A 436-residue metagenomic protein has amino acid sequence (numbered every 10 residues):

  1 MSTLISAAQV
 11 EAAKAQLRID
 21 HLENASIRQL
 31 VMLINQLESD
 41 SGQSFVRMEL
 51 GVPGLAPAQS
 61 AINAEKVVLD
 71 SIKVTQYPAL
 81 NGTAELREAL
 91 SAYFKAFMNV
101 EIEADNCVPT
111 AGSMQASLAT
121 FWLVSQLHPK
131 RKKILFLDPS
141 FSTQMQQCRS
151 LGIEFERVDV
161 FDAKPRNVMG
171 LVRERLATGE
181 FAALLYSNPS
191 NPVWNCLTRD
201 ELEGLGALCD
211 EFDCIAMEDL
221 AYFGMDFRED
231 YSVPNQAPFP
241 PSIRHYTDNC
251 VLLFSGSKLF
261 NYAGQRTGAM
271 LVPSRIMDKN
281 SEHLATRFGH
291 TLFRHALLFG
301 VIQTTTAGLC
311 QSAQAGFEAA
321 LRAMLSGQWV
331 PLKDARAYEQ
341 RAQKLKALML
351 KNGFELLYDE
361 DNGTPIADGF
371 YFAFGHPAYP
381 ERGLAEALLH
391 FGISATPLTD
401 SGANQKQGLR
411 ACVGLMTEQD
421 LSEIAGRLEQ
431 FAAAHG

Functional and structural regions predicted by a protein language model:
S2, A92, A96, V100-I102 (+3 more regions): PLP-dependent enzyme catalytic core of the Aspartate aminotransferase-like
L4-A7, L17-Q115, A119, L321-Q328 (+1 more regions): N-terminal small-domain helix-loop-helix segment of the aminotransferase-like
S41, L151, E211-F212, F391 (+1 more regions): Helix C-cap/helix->beta junction micro-motif
G54, S257, N362-T364, D400-A403: AMP-binding (ANL) adenylation modules
V74-F212, M217, F223-Y246, V251: Conserved core of the PLP fold type I
Y246-A335: Conserved core segment of the aminotransferase class I/II
Q311-Q314, E318, P331-K346, L356-G375: Conserved glycine-rich beta-strand-loop-beta hairpin in the small C-terminal domain of fold type I
